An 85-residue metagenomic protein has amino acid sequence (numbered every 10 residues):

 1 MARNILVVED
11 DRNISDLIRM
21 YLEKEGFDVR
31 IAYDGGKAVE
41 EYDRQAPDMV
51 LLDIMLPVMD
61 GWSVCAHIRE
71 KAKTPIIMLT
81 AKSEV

Functional and structural regions predicted by a protein language model:
M1-V85: N-terminal/domain-start alpha-helical segments
